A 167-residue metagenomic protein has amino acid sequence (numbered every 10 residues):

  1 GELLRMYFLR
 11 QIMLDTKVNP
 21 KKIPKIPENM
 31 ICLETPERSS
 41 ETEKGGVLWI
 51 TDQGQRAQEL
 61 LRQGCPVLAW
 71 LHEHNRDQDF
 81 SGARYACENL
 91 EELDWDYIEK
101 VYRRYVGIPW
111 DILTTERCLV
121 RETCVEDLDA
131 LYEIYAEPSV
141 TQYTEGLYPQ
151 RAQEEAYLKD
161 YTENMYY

Functional and structural regions predicted by a protein language model:
G1-P36, G54-G64: Short, charged N-terminal beta->alpha structural module
M13, L48-T51, C87: Structural motif
V18-K21, Q55, N75, E126 (+1 more regions): Short alpha-helical
L33, G46-G82: Acidic, Mg2+-coordinating phosphoryl-transfer loop and its flanking beta/alpha structural elements, shared across
T35, Y85-N89: Short acidic-hydrophobic, aromatic-tinged amphipathic segments that line or gate anion-handling sites
T35-G45: Donor nucleotide-activated moiety binding/catalytic core segment of transferases that use nucleotide-activated donors
E92-Y167: GNAT-family acyltransferases
